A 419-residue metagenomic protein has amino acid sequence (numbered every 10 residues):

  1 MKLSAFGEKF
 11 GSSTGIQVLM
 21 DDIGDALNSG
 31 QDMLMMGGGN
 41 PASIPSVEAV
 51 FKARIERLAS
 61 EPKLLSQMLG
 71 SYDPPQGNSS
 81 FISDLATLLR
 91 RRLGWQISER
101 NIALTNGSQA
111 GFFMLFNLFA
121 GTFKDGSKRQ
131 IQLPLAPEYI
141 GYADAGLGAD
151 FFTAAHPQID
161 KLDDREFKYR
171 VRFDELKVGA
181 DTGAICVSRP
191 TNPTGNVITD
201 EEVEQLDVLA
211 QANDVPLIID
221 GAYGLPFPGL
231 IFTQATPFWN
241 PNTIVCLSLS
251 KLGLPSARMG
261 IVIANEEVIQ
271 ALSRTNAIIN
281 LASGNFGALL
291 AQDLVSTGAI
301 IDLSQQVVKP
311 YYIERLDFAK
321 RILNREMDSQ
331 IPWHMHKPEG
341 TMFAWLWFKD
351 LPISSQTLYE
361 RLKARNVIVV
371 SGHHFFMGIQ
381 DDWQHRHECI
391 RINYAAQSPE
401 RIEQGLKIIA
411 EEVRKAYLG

Functional and structural regions predicted by a protein language model:
M1-G77, T87, R91, A180-D181 (+2 more regions): N-terminal "arm"/small-domain region of PLP-dependent enzymes with the aminotransferase-like
M20, G24, N28, F343-I390: Conserved C-terminal alpha-helix-loop-beta "cap" of PLP-dependent enzymes that closes/shapes the active-site mouth
Q67-N213, I218-N240, I244: Conserved core of the PLP fold type I
S79, S83, T87, R91 (+4 more regions): PLP-dependent enzyme catalytic core of the Aspartate aminotransferase-like
Q234-R274, A282-G287: Active-site PLP attachment segment
E266-A271, I300-I301, L351-I353: Short helix-loop capping/hinge motifs at secondary-structure junctions, enriched in acidic/polar residues
S273-I279, T297-I322: Structural signature of PLP-dependent enzymes
Q306-K320, P332-F348: Conserved glycine-rich beta-strand-loop-beta hairpin in the small C-terminal domain of fold type I
